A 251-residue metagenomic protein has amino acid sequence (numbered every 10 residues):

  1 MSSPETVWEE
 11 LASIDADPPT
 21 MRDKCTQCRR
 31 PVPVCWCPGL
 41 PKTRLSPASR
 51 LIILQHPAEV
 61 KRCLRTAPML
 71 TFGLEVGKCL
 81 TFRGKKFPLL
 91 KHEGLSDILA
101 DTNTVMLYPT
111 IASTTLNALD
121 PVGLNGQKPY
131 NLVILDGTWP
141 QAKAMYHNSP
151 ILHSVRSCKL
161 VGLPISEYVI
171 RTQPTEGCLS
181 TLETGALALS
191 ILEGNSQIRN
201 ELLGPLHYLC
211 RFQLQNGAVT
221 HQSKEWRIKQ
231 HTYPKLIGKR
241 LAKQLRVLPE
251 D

Functional and structural regions predicted by a protein language model:
S2-P19: Short Cys/His-rich Zn2+-coordinating modules
M21, P31, P47: Short metal-coordination and nucleic-acid-contact micro-motifs, chiefly zinc-binding Cys/His arrays
C25-C28: Short cysteine-rich clusters marking metal-coordination/redox-active sites
R30-P33, C37: Short Cys/His-rich local motifs and their 1-3 flanking residues in nucleic-acid-associated proteins and small
C37-G39, I53: N-terminal accessory regions of nucleic-acid-interacting proteins
P38, R62-G73: Histidine-anchored nucleotide/phosphate-binding helix
E75-H147, I151: S-adenosyl-L-methionine/SAH cofactor-binding core of RNA-modifying enzymes
N131, W139-D251: C-terminal folded domains that constitute the principal catalytic or ligand-binding module of multi-domain proteins
